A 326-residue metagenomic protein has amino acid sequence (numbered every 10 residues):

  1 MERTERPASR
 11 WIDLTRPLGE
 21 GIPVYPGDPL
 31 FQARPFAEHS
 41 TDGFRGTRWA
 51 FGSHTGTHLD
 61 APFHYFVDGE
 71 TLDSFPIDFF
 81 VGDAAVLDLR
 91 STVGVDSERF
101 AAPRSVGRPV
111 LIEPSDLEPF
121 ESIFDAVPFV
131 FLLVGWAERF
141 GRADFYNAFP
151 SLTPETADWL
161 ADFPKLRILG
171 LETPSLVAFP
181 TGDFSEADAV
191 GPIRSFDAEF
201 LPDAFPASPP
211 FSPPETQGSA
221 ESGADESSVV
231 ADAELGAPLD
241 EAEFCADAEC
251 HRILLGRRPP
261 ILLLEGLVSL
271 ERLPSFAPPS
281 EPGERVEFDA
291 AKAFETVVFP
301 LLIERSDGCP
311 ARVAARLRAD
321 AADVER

Functional and structural regions predicted by a protein language model:
M1-R326: Active-/binding-site microenvironments in catalytic and ligand-binding cores
